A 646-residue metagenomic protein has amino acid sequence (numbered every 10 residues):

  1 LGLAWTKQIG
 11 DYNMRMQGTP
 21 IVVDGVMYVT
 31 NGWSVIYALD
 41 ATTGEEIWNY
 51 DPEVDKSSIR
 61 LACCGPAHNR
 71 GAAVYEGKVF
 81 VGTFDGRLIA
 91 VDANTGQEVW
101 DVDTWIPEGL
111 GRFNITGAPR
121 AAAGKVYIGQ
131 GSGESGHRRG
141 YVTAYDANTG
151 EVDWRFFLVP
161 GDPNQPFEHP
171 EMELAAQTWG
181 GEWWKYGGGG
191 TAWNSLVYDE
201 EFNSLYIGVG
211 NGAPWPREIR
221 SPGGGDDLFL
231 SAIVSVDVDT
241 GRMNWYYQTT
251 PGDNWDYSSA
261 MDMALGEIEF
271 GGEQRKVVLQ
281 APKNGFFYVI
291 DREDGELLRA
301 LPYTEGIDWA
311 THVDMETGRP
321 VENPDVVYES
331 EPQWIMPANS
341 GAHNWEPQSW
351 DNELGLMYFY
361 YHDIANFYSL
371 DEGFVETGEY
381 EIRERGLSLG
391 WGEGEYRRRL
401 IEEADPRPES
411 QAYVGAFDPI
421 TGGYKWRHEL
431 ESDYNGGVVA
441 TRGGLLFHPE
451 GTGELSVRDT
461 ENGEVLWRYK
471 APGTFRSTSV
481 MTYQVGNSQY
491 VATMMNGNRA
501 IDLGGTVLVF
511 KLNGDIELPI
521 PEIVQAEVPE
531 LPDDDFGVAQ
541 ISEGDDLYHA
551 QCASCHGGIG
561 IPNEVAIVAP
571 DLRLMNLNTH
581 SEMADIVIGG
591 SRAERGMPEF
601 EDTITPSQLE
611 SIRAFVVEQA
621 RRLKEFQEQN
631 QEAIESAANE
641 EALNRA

Functional and structural regions predicted by a protein language model:
G2-T6, W48-N49, A93-L110, N148-V159 (+6 more regions): Blade-edge beta-strand/turn elements of extracellular beta-propeller and related beta-sheet repeat scaffolds
R15-V35, L61-R87, R112-S135, G181-R220 (+7 more regions): Repeat-blade elements of multi-bladed beta-propeller folds
S58-R70, P163-A192, F270-G271, W309-G341 (+2 more regions): Surface-exposed acidic, glycine/proline-enriched linker/cap segments that occur as 15-30-residue helix-coil
G82, Q540, S581, E601-E641: C-terminal capping alpha-helices of c-type cytochrome domains
P251-D262, P302-W309, V313, M336-A338 (+2 more regions): Conserved blade-ending motifs and adjacent loop-strand segments that build the rim/top face of beta-propeller domains
V480-A526: Blade-level signature of beta-propeller repeat domains, shared across WD40, Kelch, NHL, RCC1 and BNR/Asp-box propellers
V538-I559, S581-G589, N644-A646: Sequence/structural segment immediately N-terminal to covalent heme-attachment motifs in c-type and related
G557-R592, E599: Gly/Gly-Pro-rich "capping" loops immediately C-terminal to redox-active cysteine motifs in periplasmic/lumenal
